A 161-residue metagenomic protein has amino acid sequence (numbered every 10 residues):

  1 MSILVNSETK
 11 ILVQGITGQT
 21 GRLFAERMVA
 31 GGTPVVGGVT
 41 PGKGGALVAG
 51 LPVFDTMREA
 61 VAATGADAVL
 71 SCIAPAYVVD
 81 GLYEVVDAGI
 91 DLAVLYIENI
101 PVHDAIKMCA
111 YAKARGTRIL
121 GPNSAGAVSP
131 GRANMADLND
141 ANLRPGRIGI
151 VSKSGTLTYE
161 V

Functional and structural regions predicted by a protein language model:
M1-V161: Catalytic-core regions of core metabolic enzymes, especially those transforming organic acids/acyl-group intermediates
